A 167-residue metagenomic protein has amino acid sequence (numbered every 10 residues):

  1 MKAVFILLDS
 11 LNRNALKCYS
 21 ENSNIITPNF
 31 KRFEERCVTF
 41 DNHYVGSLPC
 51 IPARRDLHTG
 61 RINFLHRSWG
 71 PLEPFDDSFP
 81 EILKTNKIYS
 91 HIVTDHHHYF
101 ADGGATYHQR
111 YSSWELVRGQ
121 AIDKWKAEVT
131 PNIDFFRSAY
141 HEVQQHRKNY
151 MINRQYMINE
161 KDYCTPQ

Functional and structural regions predicted by a protein language model:
M1-V38, S47: Active-site-proximal N-terminal segment of extracellular/periplasmic enzymes that hydrolyze or transfer
L16-Y19, P49, R67, A101-D102: Active-site-proximal flexible loops/turns
N22-I26, V45, G70-D77: A short beta-strand-to-alpha-helix junction
F30, N42-H43, R61: PAPS-dependent sulfotransferase catalytic core
V38-V45, Y89-D95: Conserved S-adenosyl-L-methionine
D41-D56: Short, surface-exposed acidic-centric catalytic microdomains
D56-K161: Catalytic-site neighborhoods of secreted/periplasmic enzymes that process anionic sulfate/phosphate groups
Y163-Q167: A long, amphipathic alpha-helix that forms part of the scaffold/cap immediately adjacent to metal-dependent active
